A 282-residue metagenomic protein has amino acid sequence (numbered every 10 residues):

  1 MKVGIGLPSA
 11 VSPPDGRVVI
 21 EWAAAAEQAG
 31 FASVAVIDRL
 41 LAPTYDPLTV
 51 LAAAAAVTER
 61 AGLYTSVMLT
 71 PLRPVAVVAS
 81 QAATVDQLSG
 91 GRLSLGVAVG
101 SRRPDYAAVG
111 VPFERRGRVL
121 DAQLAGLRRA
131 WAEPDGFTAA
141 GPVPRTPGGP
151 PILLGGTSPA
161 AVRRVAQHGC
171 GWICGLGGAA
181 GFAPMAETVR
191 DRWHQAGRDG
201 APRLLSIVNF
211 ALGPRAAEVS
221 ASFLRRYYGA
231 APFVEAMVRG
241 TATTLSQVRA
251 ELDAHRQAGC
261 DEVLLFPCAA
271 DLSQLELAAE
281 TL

Functional and structural regions predicted by a protein language model:
M1-L282: Active-site-adjacent structural elements that line small-molecule/cofactor binding pockets in enzymes
